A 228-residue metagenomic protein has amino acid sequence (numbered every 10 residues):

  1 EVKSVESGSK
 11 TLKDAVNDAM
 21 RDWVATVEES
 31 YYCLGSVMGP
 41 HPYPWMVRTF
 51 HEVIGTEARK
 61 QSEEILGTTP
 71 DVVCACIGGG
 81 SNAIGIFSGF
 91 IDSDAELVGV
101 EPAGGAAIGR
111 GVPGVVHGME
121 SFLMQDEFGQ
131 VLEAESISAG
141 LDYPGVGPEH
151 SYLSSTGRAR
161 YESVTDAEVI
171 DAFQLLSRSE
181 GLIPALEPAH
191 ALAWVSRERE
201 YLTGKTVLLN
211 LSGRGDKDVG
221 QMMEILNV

Functional and structural regions predicted by a protein language model:
E1-K10, V228: A glycine-rich helix N-cap at a beta->alpha junction
E1-V2, L97, P184: Hydrophobic beta-strand scaffold residues
V16-M46, L66, G99-L182, E224-V228: Active-site/ligand-binding loops adjacent to catalytic centers
Y43-E57, A185-H190: A glycine-rich, Thr/Ser-enriched phosphate-binding loop motif common to dinucleotide/cofactor-binding enzymes
K60-T69: Phosphate/pyrophosphate-binding loops at sites that engage ATP/ADP/AMP, CoA/4′-phosphopantetheine, polyphosphate
T68-N82, V100, T206-L211: A short, small-residue-rich loop immediately preceding and capping a beta-strand
C76-F87, A107-I108, P188-V195, D216-V219: Short glycine/serine/threonine-rich phosphate/pyrophosphate-binding segments that cradle anionic phosphate groups
D94-V100, W194-V228: Catalytic phosphate/nucleotide-handling subdomain of diverse soluble enzymes
